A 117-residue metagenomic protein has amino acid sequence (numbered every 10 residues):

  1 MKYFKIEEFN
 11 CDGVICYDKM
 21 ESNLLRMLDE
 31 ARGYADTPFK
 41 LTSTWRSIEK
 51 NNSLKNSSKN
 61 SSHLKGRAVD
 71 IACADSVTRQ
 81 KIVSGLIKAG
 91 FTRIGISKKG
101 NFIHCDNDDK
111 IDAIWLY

Functional and structural regions predicted by a protein language model:
M1-I15, N52-K59, H63-V69: Short, conserved helix/loop micro-motifs enriched in His/Cys and acidic residues
M1-Y34, D109-D112, L116-Y117: Extracytoplasmic cell-surface/polysaccharide-interacting catalytic and binding patches
V14, K40-R46, D75-R79: N-terminal start-of-chain detector that recognizes signal peptides and the immediate post-cleavage beginning
K19-E21, I48-N52, C73-A74, I82-L86: A short linear-motif detector with a strong N-terminal bias
L25-N56: Extended, low-complexity, intrinsically disordered C-terminal regulatory tails of eukaryotic serine/threonine kinases
K59-N60, L64-K65, V69-Y117: Catalytic cores and adjacent binding grooves of peptidoglycan-active enzymes
